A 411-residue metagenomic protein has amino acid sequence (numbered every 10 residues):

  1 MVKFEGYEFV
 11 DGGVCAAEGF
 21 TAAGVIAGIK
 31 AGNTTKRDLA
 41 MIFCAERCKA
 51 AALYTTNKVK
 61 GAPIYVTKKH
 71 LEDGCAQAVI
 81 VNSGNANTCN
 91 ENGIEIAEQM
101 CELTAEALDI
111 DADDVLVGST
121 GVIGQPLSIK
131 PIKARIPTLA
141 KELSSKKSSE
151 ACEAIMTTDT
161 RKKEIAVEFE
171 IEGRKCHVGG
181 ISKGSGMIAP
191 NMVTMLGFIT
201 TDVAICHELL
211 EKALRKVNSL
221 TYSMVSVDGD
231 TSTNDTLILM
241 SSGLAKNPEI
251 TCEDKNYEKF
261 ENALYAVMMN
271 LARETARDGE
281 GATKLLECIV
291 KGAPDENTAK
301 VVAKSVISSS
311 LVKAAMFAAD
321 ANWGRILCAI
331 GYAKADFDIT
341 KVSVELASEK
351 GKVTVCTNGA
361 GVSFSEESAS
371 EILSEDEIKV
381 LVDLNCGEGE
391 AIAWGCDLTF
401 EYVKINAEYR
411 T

Functional and structural regions predicted by a protein language model:
M1-E95, Q99-T411: A structural signal for small-residue-enriched, beta-sheet-centric alpha/beta enzyme cores and oligomeric scaffold folds
